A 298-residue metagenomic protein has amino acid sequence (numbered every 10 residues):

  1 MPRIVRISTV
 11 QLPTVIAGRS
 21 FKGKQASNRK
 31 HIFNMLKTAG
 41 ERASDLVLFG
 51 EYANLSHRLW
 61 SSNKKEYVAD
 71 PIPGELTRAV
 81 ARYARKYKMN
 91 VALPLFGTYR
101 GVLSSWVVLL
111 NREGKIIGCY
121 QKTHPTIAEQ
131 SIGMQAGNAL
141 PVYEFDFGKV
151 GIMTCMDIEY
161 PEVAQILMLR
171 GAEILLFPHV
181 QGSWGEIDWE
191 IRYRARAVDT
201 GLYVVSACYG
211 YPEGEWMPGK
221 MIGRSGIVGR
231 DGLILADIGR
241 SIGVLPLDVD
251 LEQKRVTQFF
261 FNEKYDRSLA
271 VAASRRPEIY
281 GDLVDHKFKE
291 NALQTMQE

Functional and structural regions predicted by a protein language model:
P2-G18, K22: Short beta-strand segments enriched in small/hydrophobic residues
I7, L109-I117, R224-A236: Short, glycine-anchored, charge-dense loop/turn motifs used at functional sites
K22-E113, G182-D199: Cys-nucleophile CN-hydrolase/nitrilase-fold catalytic domain and related Cys-dependent amidase chemistry that acts on
V47, G148-T154, L176-F177, V205: Short hydrophobic-aromatic micro-motifs
L55, S61-S62, V108, Y120-T126 (+1 more regions): Short beta->alpha transition motifs characteristic of CBS
I72-A92, E159-L245: CN hydrolase (nitrilase-like) catalytic-core segments centered on the catalytic cysteine and neighboring Lys/Glu
T98-E173, S183-A195, F259-E263: Active-site catalytic loop in hydrolytic enzyme cores
V142-E144, Y209-E298: C-terminal beta-strand edge segments of enzyme domains
